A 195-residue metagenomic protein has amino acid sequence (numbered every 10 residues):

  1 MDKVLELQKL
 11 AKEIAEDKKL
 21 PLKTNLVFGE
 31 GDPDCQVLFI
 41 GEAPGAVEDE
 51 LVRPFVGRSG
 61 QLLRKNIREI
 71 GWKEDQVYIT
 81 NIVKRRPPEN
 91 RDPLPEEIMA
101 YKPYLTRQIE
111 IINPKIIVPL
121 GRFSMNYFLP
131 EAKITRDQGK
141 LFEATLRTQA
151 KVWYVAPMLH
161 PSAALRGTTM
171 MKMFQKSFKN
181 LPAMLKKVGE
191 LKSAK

Functional and structural regions predicted by a protein language model:
M1-R58, G189-K195: Active-site and ligand/interface coordination hotspots across diverse enzymes and nucleic-acid-associated assemblies
V4-L5, E74-D75, I82-K195: Glycine/proline-rich loop-helix segments at beta-alpha junctions forming the active-site rim of enzyme cores
K18-L20, T24-L26, R53-P54, T80 (+3 more regions): Flexible, active-site-adjacent loop/turn segments at secondary-structure boundaries
L26-E30, I67-R68, R107-Q108, E143-L146: Short, flexible, glycine/charge-rich loop motifs used to bind or transfer phosphoryl groups or to couple energy/partner
E30-D34, G71, Q149: Short, flexible hinge/linker loops that cap or flank conserved catalytic cores
E42, N81-I82: Short, conserved active-site loops that position catalytic residues or coordinate cofactors/metal ions across diverse
G57-R68: Short catalytic helix/loop segments, enriched in acidic residues and glycine and frequently bearing histidine
